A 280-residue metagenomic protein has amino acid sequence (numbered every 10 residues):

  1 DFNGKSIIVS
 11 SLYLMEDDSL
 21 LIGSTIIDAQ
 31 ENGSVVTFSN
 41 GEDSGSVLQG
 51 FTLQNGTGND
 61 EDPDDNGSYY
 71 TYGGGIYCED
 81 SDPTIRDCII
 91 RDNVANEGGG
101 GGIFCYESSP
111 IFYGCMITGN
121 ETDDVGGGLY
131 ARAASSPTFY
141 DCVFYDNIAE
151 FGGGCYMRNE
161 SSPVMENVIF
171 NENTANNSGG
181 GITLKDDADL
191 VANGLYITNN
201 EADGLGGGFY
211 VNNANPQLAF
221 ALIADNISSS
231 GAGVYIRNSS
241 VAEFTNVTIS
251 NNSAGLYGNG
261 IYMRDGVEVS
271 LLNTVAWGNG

Functional and structural regions predicted by a protein language model:
K5-P63: Right-handed parallel beta-helix/beta-spiral solenoid domain characteristic of secreted/periplasmic
I7-V9, G102, D141, G208: Generic low-polarity alpha-helical segments
S10-S11, S24, G45-T57, D82-V94 (+7 more regions): Right-handed parallel beta-helix
S19, E61, Y113, S178 (+1 more regions): Short acidic, gly/pro-rich beta-turn/loop elements at beta-sheet edges and active-site/ligand-binding grooves
S24, A29-S39, D62-Y77, N96-C105 (+6 more regions): Extracellular beta-strand/beta-solenoid scaffold signature
